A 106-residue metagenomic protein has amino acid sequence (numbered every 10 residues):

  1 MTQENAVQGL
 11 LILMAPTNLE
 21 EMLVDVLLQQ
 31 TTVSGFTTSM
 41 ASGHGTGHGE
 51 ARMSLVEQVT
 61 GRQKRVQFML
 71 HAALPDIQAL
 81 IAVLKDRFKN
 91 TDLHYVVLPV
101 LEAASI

Functional and structural regions predicted by a protein language model:
M1-I106: Positively charged, small/polar-rich N-terminal and surface patches that mediate targeting and assembly and bind
